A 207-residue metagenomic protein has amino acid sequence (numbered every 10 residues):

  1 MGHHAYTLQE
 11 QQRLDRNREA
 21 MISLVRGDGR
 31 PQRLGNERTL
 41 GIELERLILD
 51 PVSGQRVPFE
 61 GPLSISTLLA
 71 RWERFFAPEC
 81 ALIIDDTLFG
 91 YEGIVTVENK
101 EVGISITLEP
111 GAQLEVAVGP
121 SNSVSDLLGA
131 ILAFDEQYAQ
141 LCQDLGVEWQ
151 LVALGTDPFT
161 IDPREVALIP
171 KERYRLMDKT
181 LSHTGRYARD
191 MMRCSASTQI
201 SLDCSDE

Functional and structural regions predicted by a protein language model:
M1-R186, C194: Terminal catalytic/cofactor-binding subdomain
E115, Q199-S201: Short aromatic/hydrophobic contact patches that present stacked aromatics for nucleic-acid/ligand binding
R189: Histidine-acidic residue clusters that define the catalytic metal-binding segment of zinc metallopeptidase domains
M192-T198: Short, conserved phosphate-binding/catalytic loop or strand-edge motifs used in phosphoryl-/nucleotidyl-transfer
D203-E207: Inter-helical turn/loop segments and adjacent helix faces that build the functional surface of alpha-helical bundle
